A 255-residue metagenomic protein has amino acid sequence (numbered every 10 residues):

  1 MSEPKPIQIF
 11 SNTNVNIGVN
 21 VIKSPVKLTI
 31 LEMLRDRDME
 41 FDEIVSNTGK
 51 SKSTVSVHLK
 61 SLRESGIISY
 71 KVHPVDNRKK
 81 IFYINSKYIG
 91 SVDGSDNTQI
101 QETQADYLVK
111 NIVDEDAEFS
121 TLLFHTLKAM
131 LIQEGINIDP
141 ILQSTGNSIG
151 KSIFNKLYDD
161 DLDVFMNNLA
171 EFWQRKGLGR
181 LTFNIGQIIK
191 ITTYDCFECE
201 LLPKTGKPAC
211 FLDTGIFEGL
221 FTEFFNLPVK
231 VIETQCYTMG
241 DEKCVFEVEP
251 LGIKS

Functional and structural regions predicted by a protein language model:
S2-N14, N20, D42, S46 (+8 more regions): N-terminal accessory segment detector
N20-K27: Short helix-coil-helix linker/hinge
P25, D36-E40: Short capping segments at the starts of secondary-structure elements
V26, L123, D213-I216: Catalytic-loop motifs flanking and including active-site residues across diverse enzymes
L28-E32: Pre-recognition alpha-helix immediately N-terminal to the DNA-recognition helix within helix-turn-helix or winged-helix
A209-S255: C-terminal non-catalytic interaction appendages of large macromolecular assemblies
